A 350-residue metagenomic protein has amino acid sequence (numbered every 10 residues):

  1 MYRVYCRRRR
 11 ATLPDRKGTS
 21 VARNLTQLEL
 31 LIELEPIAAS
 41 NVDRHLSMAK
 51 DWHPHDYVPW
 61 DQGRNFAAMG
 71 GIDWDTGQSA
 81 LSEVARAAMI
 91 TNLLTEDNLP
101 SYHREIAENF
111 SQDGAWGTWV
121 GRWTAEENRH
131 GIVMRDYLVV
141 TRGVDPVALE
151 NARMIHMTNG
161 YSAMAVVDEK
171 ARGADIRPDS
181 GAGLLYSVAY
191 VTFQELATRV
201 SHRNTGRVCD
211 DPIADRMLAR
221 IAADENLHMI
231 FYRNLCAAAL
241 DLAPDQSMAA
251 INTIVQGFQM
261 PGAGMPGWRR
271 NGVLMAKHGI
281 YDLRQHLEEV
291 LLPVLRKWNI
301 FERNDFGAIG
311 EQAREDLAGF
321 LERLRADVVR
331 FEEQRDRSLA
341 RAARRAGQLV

Functional and structural regions predicted by a protein language model:
M1-S20: N-terminal amphipathic/basic-hydrophobic helices that include classical n-h-c signal peptides and signal-anchor
D15-V350: Non-heme di-metal
